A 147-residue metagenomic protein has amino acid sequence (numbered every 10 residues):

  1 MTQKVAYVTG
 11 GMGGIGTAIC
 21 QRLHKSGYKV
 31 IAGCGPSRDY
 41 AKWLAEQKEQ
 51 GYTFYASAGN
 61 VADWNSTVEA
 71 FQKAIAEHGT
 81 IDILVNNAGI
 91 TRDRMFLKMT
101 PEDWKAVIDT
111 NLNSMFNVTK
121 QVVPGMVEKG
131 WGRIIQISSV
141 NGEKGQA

Functional and structural regions predicted by a protein language model:
M12-G13: Conserved glycine-rich cofactor-binding loop
S26-W43: Conserved glycine-rich Rossmann-like NAD(P)H-binding loop of the short-chain dehydrogenase/reductase
Y52-T53, K73-L84, R92, D103: A glycine-rich helix->loop->beta "capping" turn within Rossmann-like NAD(P)(H)-dependent oxidoreductase domains
A58-E69, P101: The beta1-alpha1 cofactor-binding region of Rossmann-like NAD(H)/NADP(H)-dependent oxidoreductases
M95-F96, D103-I108: Substrate-binding pocket helix/loop in short-chain dehydrogenase/reductase
T119-K120: A short, exposed helix-loop element centered on a Lys and neighboring polar residues
S139: Residue(s) in the substrate-gating loop at a strand-loop-helix junction that position the organic substrate next
